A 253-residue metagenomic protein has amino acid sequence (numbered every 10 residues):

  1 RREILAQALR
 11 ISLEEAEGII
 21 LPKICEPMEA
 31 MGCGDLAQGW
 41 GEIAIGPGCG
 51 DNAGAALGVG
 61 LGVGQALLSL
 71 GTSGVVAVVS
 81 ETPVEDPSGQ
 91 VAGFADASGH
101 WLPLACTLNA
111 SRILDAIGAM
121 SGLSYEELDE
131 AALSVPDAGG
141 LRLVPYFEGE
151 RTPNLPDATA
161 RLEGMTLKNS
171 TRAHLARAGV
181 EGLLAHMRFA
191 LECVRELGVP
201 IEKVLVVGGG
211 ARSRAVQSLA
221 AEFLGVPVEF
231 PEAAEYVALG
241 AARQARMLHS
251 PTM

Functional and structural regions predicted by a protein language model:
R2-Q7, D35-V207, R212-M253: Active-site core segments that coordinate phosphate-bearing ligands/cofactors across diverse enzyme families
R10-I11: Intrinsically disordered, low-complexity regions enriched in Pro/Ser/Thr/Gly and acidic residues
I19-L21, I201: Core-facing hydrophobic residues within beta-strands of well-ordered domains
K23-C33: Gly/charged, well-structured mid-domain segments that form the phosphate/adenylate-handling core of ATP-dependent
